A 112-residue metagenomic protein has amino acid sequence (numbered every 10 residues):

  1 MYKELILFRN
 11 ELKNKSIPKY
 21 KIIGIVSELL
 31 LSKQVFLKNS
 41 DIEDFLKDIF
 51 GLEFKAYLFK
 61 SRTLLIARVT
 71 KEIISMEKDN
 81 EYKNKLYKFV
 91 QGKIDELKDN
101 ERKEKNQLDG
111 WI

Functional and structural regions predicted by a protein language model:
M1-I112: Basic helix-extension-helix modules of the SAP/HeH family
